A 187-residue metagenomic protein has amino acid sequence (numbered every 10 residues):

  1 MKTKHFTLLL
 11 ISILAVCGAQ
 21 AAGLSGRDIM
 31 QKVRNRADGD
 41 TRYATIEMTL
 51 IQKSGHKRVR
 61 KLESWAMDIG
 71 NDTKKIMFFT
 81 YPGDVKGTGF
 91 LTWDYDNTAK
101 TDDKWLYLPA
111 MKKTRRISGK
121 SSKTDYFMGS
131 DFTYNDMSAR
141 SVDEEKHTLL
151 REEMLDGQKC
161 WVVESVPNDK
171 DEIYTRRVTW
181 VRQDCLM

Functional and structural regions predicted by a protein language model:
M1-L8: Bacterial N-terminal signal peptides that target proteins for export
L8-C17: Bacterial N-terminal signal peptides
C17-G23: Sec/Tat signal peptide C-region and signal peptidase I cleavage site
L24-A110, T148: N-terminal mature ectodomain segment of secretory-pathway/periplasmic proteins
Q31, T80, L91-W93, D103-Y107 (+3 more regions): Gly/Pro-enriched, hydrophobic low-complexity segments that function as extracytoplasmic propeptides/linkers
I51, L108, E153, V181-R182: Hydrophobic alpha-helical segments, especially N-terminal targeting/anchoring helices
N71, D156-G157: Short acidic/glycine-enriched loop/turn segments that link adjacent beta-strands
A139-K146, E152-M154: Surface-exposed beta-loop interaction hotspot
